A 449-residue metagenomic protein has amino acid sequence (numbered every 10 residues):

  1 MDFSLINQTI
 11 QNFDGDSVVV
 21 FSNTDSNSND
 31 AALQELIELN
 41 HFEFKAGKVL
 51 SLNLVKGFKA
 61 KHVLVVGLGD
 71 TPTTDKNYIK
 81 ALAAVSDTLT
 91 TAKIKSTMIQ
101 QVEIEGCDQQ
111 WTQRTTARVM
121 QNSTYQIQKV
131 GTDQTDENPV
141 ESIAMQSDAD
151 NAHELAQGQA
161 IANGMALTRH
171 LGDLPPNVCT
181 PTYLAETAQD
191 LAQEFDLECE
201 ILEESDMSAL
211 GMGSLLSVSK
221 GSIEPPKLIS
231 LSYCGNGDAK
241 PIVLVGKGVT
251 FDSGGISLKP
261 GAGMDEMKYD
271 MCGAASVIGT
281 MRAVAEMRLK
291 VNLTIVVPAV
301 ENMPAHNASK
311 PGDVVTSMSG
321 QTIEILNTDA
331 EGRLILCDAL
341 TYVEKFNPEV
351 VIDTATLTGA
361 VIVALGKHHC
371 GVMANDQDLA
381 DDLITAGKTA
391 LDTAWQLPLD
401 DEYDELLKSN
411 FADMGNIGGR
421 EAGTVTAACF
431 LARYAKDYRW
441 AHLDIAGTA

Functional and structural regions predicted by a protein language model:
M1-G248: Short amphipathic alpha-helical segment within the helicase RecA-like ATPase core that mediates nucleic-acid
A185-A449: A generic structural signal for tightly packed, nonpolar segments enriched in small/aliphatic residues
